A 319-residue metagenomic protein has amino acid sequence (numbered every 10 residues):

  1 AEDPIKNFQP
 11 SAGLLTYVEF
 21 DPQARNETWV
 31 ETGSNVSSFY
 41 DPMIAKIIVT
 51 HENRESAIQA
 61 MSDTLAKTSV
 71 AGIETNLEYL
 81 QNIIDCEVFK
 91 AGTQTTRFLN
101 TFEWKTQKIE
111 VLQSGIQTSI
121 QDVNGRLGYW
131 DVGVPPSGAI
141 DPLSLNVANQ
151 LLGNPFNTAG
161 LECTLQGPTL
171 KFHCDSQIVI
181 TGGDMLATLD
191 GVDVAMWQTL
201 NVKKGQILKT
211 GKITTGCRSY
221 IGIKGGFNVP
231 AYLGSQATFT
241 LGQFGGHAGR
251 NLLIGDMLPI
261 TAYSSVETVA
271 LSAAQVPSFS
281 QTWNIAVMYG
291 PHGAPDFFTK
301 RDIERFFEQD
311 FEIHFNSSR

Functional and structural regions predicted by a protein language model:
A1-K108: Catalytic cores of soluble metabolic enzymes centered on carboxylation/carboxyl-transfer
T106-R319: Conserved "landmark" site that anchors the functional core of diverse proteins
